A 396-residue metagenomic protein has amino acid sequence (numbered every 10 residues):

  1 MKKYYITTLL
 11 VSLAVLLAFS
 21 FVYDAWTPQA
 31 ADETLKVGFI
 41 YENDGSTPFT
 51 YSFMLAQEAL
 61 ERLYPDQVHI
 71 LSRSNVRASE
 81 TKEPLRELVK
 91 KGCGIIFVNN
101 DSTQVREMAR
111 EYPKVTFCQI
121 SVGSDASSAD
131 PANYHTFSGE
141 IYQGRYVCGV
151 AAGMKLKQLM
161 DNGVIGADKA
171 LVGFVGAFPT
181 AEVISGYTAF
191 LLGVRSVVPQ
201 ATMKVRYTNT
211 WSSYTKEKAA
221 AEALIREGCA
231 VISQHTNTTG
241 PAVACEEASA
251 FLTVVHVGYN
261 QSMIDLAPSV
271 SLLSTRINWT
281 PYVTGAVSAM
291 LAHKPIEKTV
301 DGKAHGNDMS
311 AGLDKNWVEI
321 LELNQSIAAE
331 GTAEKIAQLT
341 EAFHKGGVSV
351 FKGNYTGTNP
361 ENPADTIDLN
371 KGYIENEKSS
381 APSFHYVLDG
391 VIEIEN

Functional and structural regions predicted by a protein language model:
M1-V11: N-terminal Sec-pathway targeting helices
Y5, Y23-N396: A residue-level marker of the well-folded mature domains of exported/periplasmic proteins
L9-S20: Hydrophobic membrane-insertion alpha-helices, especially the h-region of bacterial N-terminal signal peptides
